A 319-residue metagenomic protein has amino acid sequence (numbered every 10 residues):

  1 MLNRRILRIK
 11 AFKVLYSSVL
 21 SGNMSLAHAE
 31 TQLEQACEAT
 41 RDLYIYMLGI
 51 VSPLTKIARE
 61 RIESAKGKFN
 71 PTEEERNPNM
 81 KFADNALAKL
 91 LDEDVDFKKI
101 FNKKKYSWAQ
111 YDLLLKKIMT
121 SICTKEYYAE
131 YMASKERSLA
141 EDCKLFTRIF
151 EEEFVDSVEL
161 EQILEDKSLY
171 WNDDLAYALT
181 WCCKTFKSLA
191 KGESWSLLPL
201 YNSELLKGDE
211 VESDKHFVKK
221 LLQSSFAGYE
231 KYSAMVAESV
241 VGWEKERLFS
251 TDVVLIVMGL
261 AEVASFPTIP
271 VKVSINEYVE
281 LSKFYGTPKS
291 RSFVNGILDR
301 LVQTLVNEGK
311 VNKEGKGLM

Functional and structural regions predicted by a protein language model:
M1-M319: Class I Rossmann-like S-adenosyl-L-methionine
